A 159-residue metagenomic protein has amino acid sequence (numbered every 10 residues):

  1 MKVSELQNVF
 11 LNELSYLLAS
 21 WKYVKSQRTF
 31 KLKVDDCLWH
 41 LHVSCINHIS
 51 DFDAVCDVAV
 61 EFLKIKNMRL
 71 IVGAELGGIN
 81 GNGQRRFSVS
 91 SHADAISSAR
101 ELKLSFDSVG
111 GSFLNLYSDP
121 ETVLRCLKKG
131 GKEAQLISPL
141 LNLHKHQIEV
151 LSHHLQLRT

Functional and structural regions predicted by a protein language model:
M1-V9, K25, K31-T159: Intrinsically disordered, low-complexity regulatory regions enriched in serine/threonine/proline and acidic residues
F10-L14: Amphipathic alpha-helical domain-onset/packing element
S15-R28: Short secondary-structure junctions
